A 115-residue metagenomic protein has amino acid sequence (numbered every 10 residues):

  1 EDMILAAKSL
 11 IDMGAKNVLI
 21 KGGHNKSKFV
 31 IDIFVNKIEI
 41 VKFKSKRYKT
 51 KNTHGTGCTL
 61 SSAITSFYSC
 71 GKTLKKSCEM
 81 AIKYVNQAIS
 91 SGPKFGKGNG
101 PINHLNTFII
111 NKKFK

Functional and structural regions predicted by a protein language model:
E1-I40: Conserved phosphate/ATP/ADP-binding segment of small-molecule kinases
D12, F43, I102: Short clusters of hydrophobic/aromatic residues that line enzyme substrate/ligand-binding pockets
K21, G57, S77: Residue-level signal for inorganic ion chemistry
G22-N25, K46-K49, A81-V85: Glycine-rich beta-alpha junction loops
I40-H54: Short pre-catalytic strand/loop immediately N-terminal to key active-site residues, enriched for Gly-Thr
I40-V41, F67-A81: Phosphate-handling active-site elements
N52-L74: Short, small-residue alpha-helix embedded
K76-K115: Charged C-terminal helix
